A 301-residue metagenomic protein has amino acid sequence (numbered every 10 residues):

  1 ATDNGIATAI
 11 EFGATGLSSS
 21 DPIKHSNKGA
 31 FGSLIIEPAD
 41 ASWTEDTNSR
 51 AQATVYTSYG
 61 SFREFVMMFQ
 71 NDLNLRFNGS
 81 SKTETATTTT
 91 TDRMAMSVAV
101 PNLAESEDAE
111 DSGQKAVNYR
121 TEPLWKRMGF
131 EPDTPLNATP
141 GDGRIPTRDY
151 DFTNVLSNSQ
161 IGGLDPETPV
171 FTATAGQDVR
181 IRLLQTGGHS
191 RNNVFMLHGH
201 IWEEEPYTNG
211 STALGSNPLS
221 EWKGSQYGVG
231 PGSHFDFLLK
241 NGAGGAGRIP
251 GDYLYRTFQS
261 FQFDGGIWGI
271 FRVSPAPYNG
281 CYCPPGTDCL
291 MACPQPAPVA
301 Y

Functional and structural regions predicted by a protein language model:
A1-Y301: Copper-binding active sites and cupredoxin-like electron-transfer domains, recognizing His/Cys-rich ligand loops
